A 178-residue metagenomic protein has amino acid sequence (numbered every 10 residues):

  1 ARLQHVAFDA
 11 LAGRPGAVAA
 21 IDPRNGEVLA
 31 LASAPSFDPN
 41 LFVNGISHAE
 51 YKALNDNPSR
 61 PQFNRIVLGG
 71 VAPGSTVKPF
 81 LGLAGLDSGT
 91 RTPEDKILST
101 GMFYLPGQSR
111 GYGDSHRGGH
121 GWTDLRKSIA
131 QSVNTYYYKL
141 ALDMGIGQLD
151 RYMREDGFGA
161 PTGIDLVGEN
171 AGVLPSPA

Functional and structural regions predicted by a protein language model:
A1-A17: Conserved, well-ordered alpha-helix/loop/beta-strand core segments that scaffold catalytic motifs
G16-A19, E94: Generic short beta-strand
P23-T76, F80-A178: Beta-lactam-recognizing serine transpeptidase/beta-lactamase-like catalytic domain environment
